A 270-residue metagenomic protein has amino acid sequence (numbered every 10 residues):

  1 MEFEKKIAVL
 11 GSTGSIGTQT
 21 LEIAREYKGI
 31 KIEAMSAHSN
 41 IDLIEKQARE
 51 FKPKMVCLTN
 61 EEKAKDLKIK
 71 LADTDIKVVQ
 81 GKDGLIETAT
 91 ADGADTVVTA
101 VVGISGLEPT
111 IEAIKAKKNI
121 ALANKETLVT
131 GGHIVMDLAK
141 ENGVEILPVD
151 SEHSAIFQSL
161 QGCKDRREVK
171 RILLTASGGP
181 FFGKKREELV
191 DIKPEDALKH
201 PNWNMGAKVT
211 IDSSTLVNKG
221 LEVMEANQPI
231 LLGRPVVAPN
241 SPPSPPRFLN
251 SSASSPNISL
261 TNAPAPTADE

Functional and structural regions predicted by a protein language model:
M1-V56: N-terminal Rossmann-like dinucleotide-binding module
T13, A48, V97, K117 (+2 more regions): Residue-level signal for inorganic ion chemistry
G17-G29, K46-Q47, L128-G143, S159-G162: Active-site-proximal loop->helix
C57-L58, K77-G84: Short acidic-hydrophobic, aromatic-tinged amphipathic segments that line or gate anion-handling sites
I69, Q80, I86-T96, A100 (+1 more regions): Rossmann-fold NAD(P) dinucleotide-binding segment
G93, A100, L107, I111-A116 (+1 more regions): Rossmann-like NAD(P)H-binding beta-loop-alpha module
E168-R234, A238, R247: Internal nucleotide-binding/catalytic subdomain
N240-A268: Low-acidity, Ser/Thr- and Arg-rich intrinsically disordered low-complexity segments
